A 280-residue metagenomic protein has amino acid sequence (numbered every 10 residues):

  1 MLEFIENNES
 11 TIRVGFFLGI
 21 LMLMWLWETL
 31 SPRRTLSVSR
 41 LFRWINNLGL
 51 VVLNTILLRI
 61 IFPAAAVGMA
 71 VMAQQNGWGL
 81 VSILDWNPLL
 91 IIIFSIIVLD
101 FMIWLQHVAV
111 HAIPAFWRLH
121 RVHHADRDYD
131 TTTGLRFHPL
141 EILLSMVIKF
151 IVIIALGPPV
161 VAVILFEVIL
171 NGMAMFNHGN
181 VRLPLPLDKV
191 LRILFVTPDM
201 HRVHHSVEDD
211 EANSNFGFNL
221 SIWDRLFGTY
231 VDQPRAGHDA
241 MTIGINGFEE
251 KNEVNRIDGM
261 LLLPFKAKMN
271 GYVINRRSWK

Functional and structural regions predicted by a protein language model:
M1-S10: Short, strongly hydrophobic alpha-helical membrane anchors
I12-M22: Structural signature of hydrophobic alpha-helical transmembrane segments
I12-R13, V38-V52: Loop-to-helix transition at the N-terminal end of transmembrane alpha-helices
W25-W44: Membrane-interface helix-loop junction between the first two transmembrane segments
V52-A65, L80-V81, W86-A240: Membrane-embedded catalytic scaffold of the fatty acid hydroxylase/desaturase
P63-Q74: Membrane-helix interface motif
A236-K280: Cytosolic-facing loops and C-terminal tails of multi-pass membrane proteins
